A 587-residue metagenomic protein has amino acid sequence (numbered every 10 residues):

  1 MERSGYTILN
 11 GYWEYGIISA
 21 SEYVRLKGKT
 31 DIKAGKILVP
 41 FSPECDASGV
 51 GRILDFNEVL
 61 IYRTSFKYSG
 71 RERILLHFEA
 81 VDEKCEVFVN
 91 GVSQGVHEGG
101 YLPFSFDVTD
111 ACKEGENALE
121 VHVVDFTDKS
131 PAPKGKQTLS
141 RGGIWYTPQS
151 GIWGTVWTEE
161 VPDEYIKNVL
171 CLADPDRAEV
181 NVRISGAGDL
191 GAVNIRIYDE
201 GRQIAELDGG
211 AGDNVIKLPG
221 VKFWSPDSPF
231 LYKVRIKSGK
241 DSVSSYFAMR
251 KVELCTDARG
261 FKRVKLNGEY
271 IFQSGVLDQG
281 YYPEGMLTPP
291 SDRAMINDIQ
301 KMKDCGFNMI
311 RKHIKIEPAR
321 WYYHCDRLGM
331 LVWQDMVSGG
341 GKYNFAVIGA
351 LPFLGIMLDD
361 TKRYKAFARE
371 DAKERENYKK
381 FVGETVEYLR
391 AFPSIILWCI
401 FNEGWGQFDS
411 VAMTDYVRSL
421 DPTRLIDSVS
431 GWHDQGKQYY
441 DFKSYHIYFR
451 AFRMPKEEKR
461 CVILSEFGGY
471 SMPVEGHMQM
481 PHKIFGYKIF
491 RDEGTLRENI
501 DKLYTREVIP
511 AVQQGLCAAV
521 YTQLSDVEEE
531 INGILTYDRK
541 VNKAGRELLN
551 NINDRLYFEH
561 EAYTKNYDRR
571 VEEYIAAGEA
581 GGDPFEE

Functional and structural regions predicted by a protein language model:
M1-A47, H122, F126-S130, E200 (+5 more regions): Accessory carbohydrate-binding/adhesion or oligomerization-edge regions at the termini of glycan-active proteins
G5-A20, R52-E164, I316-E317, L331-W333 (+1 more regions): Accessory beta-strand-rich segments of carbohydrate-active enzymes
F88-Q94, Y198-E200, G239, N267: Short strand-turn-strand beta-turns centered on an Asx-Gly dipeptide
Q94-G95, I204, I271: Short hydrophobic beta-strand segments in globular cytosolic domains
D110-E116, R183-D257: Extended acidic/polar, glycine-enriched regions that form or flank non-catalytic beta-rich accessory modules
E160-G188, A258-R263, Y557, E561-I575 (+1 more regions): Surface beta-strand/loop "capping" patches
V169-A173, F223, R235-M302, R555 (+1 more regions): N-terminal carbohydrate-binding accessory modules
N181-R183, M309-N553, E559-R570, G578-F585: Substrate-binding/catalytic cleft of secreted carbohydrate-active enzymes, primarily glycoside hydrolases
